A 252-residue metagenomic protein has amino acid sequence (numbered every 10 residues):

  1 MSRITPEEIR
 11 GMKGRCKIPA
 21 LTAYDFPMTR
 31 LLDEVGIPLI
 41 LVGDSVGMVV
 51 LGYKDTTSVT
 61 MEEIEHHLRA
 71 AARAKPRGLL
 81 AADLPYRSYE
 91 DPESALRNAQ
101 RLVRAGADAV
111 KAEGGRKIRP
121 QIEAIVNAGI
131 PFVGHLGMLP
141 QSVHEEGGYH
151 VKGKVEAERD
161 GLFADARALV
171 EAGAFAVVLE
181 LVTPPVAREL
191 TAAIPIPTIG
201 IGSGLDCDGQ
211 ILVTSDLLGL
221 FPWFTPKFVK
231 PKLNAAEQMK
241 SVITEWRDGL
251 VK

Functional and structural regions predicted by a protein language model:
S2-K252: Alpha/beta enzyme core
